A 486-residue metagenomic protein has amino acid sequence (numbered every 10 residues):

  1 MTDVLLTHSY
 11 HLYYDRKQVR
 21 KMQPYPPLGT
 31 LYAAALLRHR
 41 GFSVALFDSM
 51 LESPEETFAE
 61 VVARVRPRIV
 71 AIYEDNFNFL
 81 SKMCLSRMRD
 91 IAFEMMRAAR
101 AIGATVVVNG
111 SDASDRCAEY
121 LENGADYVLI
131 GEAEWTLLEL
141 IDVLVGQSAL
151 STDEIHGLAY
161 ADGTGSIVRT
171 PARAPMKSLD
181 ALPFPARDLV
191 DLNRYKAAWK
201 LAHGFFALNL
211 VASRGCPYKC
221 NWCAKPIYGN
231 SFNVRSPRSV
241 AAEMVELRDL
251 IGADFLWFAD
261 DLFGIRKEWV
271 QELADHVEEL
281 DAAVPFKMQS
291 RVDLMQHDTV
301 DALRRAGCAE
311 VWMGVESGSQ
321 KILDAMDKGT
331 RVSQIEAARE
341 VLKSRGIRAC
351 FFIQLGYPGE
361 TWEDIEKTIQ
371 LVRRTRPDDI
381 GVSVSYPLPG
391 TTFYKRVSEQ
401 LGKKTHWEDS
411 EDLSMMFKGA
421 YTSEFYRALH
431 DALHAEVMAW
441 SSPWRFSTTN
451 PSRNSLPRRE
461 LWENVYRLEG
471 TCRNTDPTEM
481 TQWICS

Functional and structural regions predicted by a protein language model:
T2-A242, R248: Acidic, low-complexity intrinsically disordered segments
T2-L6, S43, A59-V62, T392-S398 (+1 more regions): Radical SAM enzyme core and accessory elements
L12-R16, N78-K82, D115-C117, G163 (+8 more regions): Flexible glycine/acidic-rich beta-alpha junction loops that bind and position SAM and/or redox cofactors in anaerobic
Y25, D180, F184-F352, Q370: Radical SAM [4Fe-4S] cluster-binding motif and immediate context
S49-E52, S290-R291, G318-D327, R339-D364 (+2 more regions): Conserved strand-turn element in the central/C-terminal portion of the radical SAM core barrel that lines
A71-E74, A133, V300-G318, D378-Y386: Non-cysteine beta-strand/loop elements that form the S-adenosyl-L-methionine
L85-E94, Q271, K328-Q334, D364-E366: Charged helix-capping and loop-helix junction motifs
R116-E122, T299, G359-R374: Catalytic cores of alpha/beta
